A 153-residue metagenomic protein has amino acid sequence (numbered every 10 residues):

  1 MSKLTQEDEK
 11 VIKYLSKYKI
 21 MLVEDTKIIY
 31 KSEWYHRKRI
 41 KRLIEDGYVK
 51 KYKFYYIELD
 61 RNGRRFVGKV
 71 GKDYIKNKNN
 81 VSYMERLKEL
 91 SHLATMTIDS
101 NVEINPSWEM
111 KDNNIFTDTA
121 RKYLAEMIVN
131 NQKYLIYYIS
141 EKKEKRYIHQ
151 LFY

Functional and structural regions predicted by a protein language model:
M1, K17, Y30-K31: N-terminal cysteine/histidine-rich coordination modules
L4-E9: Short, leucine-enriched amphipathic alpha-helices that occur as contiguous helical runs
I12-K17, D25, K50-Y123: Nucleic-acid-binding surface
I20-Y30: Short acidic, hydrophobic short linear motifs in intrinsically disordered regions
K31-K51: Short amphipathic alpha-helical interaction segments
D112, Y137-K143: Structural motif
T119-I136: Active-site beta-strand-loop-beta-strand hairpin of nuclease catalytic cores that positions key catalytic residues
K142-F152: Active-site-adjacent loop/helix micro-motif of nuclease/hydrolase catalytic cores
